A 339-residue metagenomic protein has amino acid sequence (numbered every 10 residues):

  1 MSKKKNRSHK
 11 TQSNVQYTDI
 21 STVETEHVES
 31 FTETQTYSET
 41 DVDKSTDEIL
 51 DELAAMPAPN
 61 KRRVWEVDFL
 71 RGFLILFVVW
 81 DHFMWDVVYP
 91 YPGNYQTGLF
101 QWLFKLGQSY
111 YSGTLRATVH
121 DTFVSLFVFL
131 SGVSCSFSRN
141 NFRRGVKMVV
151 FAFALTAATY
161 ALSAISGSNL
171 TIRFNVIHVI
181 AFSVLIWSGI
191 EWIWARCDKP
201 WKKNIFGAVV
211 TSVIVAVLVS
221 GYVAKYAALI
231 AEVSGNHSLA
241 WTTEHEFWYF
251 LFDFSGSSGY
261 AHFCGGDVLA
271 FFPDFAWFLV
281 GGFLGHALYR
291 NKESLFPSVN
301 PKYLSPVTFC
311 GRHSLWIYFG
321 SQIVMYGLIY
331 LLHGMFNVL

Functional and structural regions predicted by a protein language model:
S2-K5, H9, V15-L339: Alpha-helical transmembrane segments and their immediate juxtamembrane cytosolic regions
